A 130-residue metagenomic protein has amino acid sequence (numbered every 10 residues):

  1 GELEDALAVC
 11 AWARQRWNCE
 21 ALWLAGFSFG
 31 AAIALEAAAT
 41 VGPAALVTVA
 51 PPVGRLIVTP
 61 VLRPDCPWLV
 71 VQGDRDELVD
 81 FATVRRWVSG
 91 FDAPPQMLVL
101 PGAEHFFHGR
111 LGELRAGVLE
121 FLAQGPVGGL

Functional and structural regions predicted by a protein language model:
G1-W17: Alpha/beta-hydrolase active-site loop
A25-A34: Gly/Ala-rich beta-loop-alpha elbow adjacent to hydrolase catalytic centers
T48-I57, G73, A103: Active-site nucleophile loop of the alpha/beta-hydrolase fold
P64, L69-Q72, D76: Short beta-strand/loop motif that positions the catalytic acidic residue of the alpha/beta-hydrolase fold
D74-V79, H105-F106: Acidic catalytic loop of the alpha/beta-hydrolase fold
G90-F106: Catalytic histidine neighborhood in serine/cysteine hydrolases with alpha/beta-hydrolase-type architecture
A103-R115: Catalytic histidine-centered segment of alpha/beta-hydrolase-like enzymes
